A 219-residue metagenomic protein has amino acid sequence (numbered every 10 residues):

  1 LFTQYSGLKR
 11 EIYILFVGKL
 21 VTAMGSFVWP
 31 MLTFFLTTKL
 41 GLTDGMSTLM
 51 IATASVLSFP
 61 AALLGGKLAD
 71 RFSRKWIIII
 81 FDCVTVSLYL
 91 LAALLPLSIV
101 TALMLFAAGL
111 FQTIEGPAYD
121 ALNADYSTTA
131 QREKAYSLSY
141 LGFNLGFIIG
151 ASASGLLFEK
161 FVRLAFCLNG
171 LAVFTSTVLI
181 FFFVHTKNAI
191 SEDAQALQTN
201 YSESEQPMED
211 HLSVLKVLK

Functional and structural regions predicted by a protein language model:
L1-K9, K187-K219: Juxtamembrane intracellular "pre-TM" segments in multi-pass secondary transporters
F2-S55: Helix-loop boundary and gating motifs at the non-cytosolic
F27, S55-L63, F147-I148: Residue-level signature of mid-helix packing/kink "hotspots" within the transmembrane helices of 12-pass Major
A61-S73, F158: Helix-to-loop junctions at the C-terminal end of transmembrane segments in multipass secondary transporters
W76-L90: Structural signature of the two symmetry-related core transmembrane helices
A93-M104: Helix-loop junctions at membrane interfaces in 12-TM secondary transporters
F106-F143: Cytoplasmic helix-loop-helix junction between adjacent transmembrane helices in 12-TM secondary transporters
A165-F182: Symmetry-related core transmembrane helices of the 12-TM Major Facilitator Superfamily/SLC fold
